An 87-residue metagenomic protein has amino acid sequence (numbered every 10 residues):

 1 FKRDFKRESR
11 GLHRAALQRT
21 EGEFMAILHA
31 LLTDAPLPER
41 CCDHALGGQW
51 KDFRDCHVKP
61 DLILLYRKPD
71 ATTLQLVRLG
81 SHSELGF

Functional and structural regions predicted by a protein language model:
K2-P60, P69-Q75, H82-F87: Basic, Lys/Arg-enriched alpha-helical interface segments
I63: Broad gene-expression machinery/nucleic-acid interaction feature
Y66: Acidic, metal-associated active-site segment
